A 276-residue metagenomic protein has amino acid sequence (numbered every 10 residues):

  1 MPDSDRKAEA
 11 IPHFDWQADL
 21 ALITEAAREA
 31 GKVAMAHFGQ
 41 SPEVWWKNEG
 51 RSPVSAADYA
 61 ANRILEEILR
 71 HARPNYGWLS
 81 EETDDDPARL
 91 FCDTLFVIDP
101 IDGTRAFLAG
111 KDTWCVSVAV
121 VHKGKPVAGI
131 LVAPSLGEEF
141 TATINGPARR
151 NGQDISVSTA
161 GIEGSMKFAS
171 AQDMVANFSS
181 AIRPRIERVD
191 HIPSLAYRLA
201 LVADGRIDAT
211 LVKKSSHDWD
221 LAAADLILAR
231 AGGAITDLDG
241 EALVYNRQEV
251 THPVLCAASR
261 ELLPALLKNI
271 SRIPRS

Functional and structural regions predicted by a protein language model:
M1-I101, R275: N-terminal subdomain of lithium-sensitive/metallo-dependent phosphomonoesterases centered on the IMPase/IPPase/PAP
A34, D58, L69, T104 (+6 more regions): Residue-level signal for inorganic ion chemistry
S80-E82, G152, P193, D239: Short loop/edge segments at beta-strand edges and connector loops that shape dinucleotide/nucleotide cofactor-binding
R89-R149: DPxDG-like acidic metal-binding loop motif
V127, I155-V157, L243: Short, isolated positions in well-ordered beta-strands
P147-R150, D154-S156, E261-A265: Short helix-loop capping/hinge motifs at secondary-structure junctions, enriched in acidic/polar residues
T159-S276: An extended, acidic
